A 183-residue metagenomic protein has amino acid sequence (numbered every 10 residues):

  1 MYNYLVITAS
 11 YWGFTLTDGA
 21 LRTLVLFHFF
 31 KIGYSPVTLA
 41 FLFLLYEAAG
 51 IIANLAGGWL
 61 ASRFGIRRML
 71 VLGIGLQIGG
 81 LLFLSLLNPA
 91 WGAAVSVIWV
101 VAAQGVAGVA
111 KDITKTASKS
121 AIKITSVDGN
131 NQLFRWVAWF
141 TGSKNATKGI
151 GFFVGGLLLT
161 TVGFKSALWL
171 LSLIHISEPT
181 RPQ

Functional and structural regions predicted by a protein language model:
M1-A48: Helix-loop boundary and gating motifs at the non-cytosolic
W12, G80, A93-I113: Hydrophobic core of transmembrane alpha-helices in multi-pass small-molecule transporters, especially MFS/SLC-type
E47-L55, K148-G149: Residue-level signature of mid-helix packing/kink "hotspots" within the transmembrane helices of 12-pass Major
A53-I66, L159: Helix-to-loop junctions at the C-terminal end of transmembrane segments in multipass secondary transporters
G75-A93: C-terminal ends and interior cores of transmembrane alpha-helices in multi-pass membrane transporters/permeases
A103-K144: Cytoplasmic helix-loop-helix junction between adjacent transmembrane helices in 12-TM secondary transporters
I174-Q183: Single conserved hydrophobic/aromatic residue that forms the stacking wall/gate of nucleotide- or nucleobase-binding
